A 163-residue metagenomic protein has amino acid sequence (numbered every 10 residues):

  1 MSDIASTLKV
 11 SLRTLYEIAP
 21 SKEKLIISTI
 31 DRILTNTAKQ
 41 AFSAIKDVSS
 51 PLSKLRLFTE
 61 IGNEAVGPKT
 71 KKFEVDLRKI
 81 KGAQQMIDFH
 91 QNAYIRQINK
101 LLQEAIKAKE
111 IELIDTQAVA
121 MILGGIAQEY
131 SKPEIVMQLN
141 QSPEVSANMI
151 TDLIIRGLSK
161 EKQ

Functional and structural regions predicted by a protein language model:
M1-K24, S28: Helix-turn-helix
I4, T29-I33, T37, I98: Generic hydrophobic, amphipathic alpha-helix propensity
K22, D47-V48, K69, E161: Short coil/turn helix-boundary motifs
S28, K39-P68, V119-L123: Hydrophobic alpha-helical connector segments
A44, T70-L77, Y130, E134-M137: Secondary-structure edge/capping motif, primarily at the C-terminal ends of alpha-helices and the immediately following
L57, E64, R96-A108, G124-I126 (+2 more regions): C-terminal peripheral helix-coil segments that are non-catalytic and often amphipathic
N63-N99: Short secondary-structure transition hinges
